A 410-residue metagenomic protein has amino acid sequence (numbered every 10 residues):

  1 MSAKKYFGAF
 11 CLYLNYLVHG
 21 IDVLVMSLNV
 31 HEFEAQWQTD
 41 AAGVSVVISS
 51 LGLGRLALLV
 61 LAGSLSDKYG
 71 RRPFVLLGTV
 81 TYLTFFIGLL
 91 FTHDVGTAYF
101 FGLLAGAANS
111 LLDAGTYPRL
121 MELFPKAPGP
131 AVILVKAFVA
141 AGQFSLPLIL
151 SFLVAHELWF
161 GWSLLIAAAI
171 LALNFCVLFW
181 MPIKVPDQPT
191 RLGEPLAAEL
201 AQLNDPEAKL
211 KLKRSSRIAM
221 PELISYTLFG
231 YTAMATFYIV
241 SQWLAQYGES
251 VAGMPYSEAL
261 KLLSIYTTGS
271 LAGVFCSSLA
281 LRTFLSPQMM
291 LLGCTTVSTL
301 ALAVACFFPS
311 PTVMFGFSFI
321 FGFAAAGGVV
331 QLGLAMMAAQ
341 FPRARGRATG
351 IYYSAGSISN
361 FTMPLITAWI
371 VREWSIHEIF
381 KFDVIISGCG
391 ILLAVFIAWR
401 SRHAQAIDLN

Functional and structural regions predicted by a protein language model:
F7-A41, L59, V240-A245, M363: Extracytoplasmic
M26-S27, A219-S264, L271: Extracytoplasmic gate region of multi-pass secondary transporters
A57-V95: Conserved MFS/SLC helix-loop-helix module at the cytosolic interface between two early adjacent transmembrane helices
L58-G70, G273-S286, V371: Helix-to-loop junctions at the C-terminal end of transmembrane segments in multipass secondary transporters
F101-V139: Cytoplasmic helix-loop-helix junction between adjacent transmembrane helices in 12-TM secondary transporters
L111-F124, G327-F341: Intracellular juxtamembrane helix-capping segments at the cytosolic ends of symmetry-related transmembrane helices
A127, A131-P186: Helix-loop-helix hairpin linking two adjacent transmembrane segments in secondary transporters
S286-L332: C-terminal transmembrane helical hairpin of 12-TM major facilitator-type secondary transporters
